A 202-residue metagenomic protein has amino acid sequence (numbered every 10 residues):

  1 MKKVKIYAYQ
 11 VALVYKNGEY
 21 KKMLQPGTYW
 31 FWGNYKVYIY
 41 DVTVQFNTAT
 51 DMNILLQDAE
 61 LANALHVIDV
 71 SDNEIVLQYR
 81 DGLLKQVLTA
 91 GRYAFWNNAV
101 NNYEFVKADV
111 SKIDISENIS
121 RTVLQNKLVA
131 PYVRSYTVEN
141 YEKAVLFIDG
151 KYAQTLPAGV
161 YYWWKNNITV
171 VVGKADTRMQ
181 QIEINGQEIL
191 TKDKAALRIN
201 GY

Functional and structural regions predicted by a protein language model:
M1-Y202: N-terminal hydrophobic membrane-entry segments
